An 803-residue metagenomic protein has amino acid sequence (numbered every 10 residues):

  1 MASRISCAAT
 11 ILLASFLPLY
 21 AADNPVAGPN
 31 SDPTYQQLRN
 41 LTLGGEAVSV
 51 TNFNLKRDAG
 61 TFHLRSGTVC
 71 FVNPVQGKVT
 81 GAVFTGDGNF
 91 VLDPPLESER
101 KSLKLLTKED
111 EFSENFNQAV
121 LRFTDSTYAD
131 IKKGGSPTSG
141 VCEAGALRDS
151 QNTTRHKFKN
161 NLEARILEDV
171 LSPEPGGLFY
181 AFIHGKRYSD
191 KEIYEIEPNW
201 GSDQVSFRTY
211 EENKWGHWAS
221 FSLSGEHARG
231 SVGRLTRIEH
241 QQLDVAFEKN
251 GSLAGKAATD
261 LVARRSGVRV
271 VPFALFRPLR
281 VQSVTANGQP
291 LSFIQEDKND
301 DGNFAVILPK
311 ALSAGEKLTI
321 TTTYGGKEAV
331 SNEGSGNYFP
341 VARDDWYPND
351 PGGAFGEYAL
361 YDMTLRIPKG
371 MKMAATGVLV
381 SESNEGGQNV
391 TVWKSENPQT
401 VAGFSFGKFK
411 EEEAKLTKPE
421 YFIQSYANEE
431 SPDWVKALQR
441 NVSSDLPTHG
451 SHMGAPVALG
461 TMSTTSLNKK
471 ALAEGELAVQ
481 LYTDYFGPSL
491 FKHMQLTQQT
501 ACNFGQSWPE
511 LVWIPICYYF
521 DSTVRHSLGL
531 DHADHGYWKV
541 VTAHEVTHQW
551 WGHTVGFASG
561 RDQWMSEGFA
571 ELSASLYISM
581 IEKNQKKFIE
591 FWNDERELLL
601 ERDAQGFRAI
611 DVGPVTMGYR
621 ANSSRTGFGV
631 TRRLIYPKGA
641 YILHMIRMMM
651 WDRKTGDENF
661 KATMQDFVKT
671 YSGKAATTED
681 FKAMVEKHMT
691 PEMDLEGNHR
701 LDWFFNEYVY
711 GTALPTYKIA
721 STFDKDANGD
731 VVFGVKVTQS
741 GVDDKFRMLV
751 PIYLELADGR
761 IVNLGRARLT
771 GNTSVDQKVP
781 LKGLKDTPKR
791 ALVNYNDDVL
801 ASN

Functional and structural regions predicted by a protein language model:
L19-A21: Boundary at the C-terminal end of the N-terminal hydrophobic targeting segment
N24, G28-D32, N40-V48, N52-D149 (+4 more regions): A surface-exposed beta-strand-loop module
D110-L235, E239-Q241, T321-K418, Y795: Extended, low-hydrophobicity, Ser/Thr/Pro/Gly-biased non-transmembrane segments
G225, R229-A258, V262-G267, A274-R277 (+2 more regions): Hydrophobic helix-coil surface modules that form long, contiguous segments used for peptide/substrate interaction
R265, A458, L490, R625 (+1 more regions): Amphipathic alpha-helical substructures
S266-V271, R277-G288, A374, N698-L701 (+1 more regions): Beta-strand-rich binding/interaction modules
E476, Q480-T483, L530-L598: Zinc-dependent metallopeptidase catalytic helix centered on the HExxH motif and its immediate flanking segment
E567, E571-M645, M649, Y671-S672: Acidic/His/Gly-enriched intrinsically disordered linker/tail segments that often contain short helix/coil "MoRF-like"
